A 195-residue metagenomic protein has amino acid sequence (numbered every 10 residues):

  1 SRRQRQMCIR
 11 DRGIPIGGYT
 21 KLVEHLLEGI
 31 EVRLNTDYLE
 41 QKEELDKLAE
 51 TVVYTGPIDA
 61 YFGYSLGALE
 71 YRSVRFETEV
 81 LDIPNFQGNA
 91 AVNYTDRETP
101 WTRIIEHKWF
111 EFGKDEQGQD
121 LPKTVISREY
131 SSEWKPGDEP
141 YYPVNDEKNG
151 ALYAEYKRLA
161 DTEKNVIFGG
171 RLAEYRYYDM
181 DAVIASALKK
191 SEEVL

Functional and structural regions predicted by a protein language model:
R3-I9: Short, small-residue-biased leader/transition segments that mark boundaries at the very start of proteins
R5, I30, L48-E50, E163: Short, well-ordered alpha-helix to beta-strand connector turns
R10-I14: Acyl-group handling in specialized metabolite and lipid biosynthesis
G17, L34-T36, Y54-G56: Short His-Asn-centered micro-motif
L27-L39: A conserved beta-strand/loop element that lines the FAD pocket in flavoprotein oxidoreductases
N35-D37, H107, G169: Conserved beta-strand termini and adjacent loop/short-helix elements that scaffold enzyme active sites in alpha/beta
L39-L159: Mid-domain catalytic core of redox enzymes that form a hydrophobic substrate pocket/lid adjacent to a catalytic redox
E139-L195: C-terminal catalytic lobe of FAD-dependent flavoproteins
